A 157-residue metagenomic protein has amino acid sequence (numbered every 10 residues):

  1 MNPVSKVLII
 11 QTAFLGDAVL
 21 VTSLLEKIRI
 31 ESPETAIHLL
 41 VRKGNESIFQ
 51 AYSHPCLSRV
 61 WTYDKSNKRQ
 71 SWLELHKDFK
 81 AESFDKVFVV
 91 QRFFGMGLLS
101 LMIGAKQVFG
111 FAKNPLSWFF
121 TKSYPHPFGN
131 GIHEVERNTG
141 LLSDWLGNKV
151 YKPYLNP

Functional and structural regions predicted by a protein language model:
M1-P157: Catalytic machinery of carbohydrate-active enzymes, primarily nucleotide-sugar-dependent glycosyltransferases
